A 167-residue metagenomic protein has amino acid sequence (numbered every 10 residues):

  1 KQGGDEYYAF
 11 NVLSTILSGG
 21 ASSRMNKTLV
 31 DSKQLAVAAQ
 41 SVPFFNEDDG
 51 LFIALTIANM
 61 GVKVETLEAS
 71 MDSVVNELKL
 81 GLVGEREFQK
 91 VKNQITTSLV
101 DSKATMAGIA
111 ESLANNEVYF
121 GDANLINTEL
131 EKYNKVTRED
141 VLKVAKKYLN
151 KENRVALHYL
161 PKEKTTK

Functional and structural regions predicted by a protein language model:
K1, K27-K135, N153-P161: M16 family metallopeptidases and their MPP-like homologs
K1-S22: His/Glu-based metal-binding/catalytic segments typifying zinc-dependent metallopeptidases
V12, S41, V144-A145: Short beta-alpha junctions and helix-cap segments that line functional grooves
I16, G20, V136, K151: Residue-level signal for short amphipathic helical patches enriched in basic/charged and nearby hydrophobic residues
D140-Y159: Bilobed periplasmic-binding protein-like "clamshell/Venus-flytrap" ligand-binding domains
T166-K167: Extracellular/periplasmic ectodomains of large secreted or surface enzymes and adhesion receptors
